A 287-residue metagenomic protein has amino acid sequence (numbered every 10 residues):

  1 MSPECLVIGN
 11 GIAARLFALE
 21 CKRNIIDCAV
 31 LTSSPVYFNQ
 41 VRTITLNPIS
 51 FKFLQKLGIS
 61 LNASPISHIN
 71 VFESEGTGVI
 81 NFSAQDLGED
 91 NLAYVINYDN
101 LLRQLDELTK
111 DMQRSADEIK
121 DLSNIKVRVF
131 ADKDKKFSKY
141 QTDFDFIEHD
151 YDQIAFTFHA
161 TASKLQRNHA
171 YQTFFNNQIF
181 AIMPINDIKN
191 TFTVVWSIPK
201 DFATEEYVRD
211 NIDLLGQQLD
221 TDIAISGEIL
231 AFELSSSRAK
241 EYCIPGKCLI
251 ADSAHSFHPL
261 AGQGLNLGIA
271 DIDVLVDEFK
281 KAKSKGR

Functional and structural regions predicted by a protein language model:
P3-L6, N10-H68: Glycine-rich FAD cofactor-binding loop and adjacent beta-loop-alpha segment at the N-terminus of flavoprotein
C5, C28, K126-R128, C248: Hydrophobic "anchor" residues on beta-strands that sit immediately upstream of conserved functional sites
G9, T32, E73, D132 (+3 more regions): Short beta-strand/turn micro-motifs composed of small residues that flank or help shape donor/cofactor-binding pockets
P35, K135, H255: Short, glycine/acidic-enriched loop or turn micro-motifs at the edges of active sites
K52-K56, S64-T157: Conserved N-terminal helical subregion
I125-R128, D132-I229: Conserved FAD-binding catalytic core of PHBH/FMO-like flavoproteins
A203-K285: FAD/FMN-dependent oxidoreductases across multiple families
